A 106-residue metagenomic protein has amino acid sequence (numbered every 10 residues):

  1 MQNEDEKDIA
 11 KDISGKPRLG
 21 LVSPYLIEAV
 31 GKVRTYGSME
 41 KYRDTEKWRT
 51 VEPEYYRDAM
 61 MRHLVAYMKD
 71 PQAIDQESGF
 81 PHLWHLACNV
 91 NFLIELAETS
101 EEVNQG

Functional and structural regions predicted by a protein language model:
M1-G106: Intrinsically disordered, low-complexity regulatory regions that flank transcription factor DNA-binding cores
